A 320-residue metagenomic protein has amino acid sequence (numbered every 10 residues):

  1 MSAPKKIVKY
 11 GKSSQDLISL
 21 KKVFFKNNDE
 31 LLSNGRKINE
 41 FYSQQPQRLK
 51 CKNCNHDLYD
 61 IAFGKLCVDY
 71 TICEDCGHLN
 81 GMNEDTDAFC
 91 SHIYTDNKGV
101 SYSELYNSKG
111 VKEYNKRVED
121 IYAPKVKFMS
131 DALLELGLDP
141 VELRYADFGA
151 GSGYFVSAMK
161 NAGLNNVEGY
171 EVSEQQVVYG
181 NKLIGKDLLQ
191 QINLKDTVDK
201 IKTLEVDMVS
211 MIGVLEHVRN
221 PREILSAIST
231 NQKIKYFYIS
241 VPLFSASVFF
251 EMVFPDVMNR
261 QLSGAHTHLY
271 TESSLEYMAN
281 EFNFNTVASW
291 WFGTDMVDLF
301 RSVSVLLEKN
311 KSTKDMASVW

Functional and structural regions predicted by a protein language model:
S2-L204, M208-I212, R222-A227, P255-R260 (+2 more regions): Conserved N-terminal segment of class I S-adenosyl-L-methionine
Q44-Q45, C67, V218, H268-E272: Short, solvent-exposed loop/helix junctions and linker helices that flank or host conserved functional motifs
M82, I239-S240: Hydrophobic residues in well-ordered beta-strands that form the structural core
G213-H217: A short His-aromatic
V218-R219, Q232-K233: Helix-to-beta-strand junctions that scaffold the AdoMet/dcAdoMet cofactor pocket in Class I SAM-dependent enzymes
K235-F237: Short glycine-centered segments of the SAM/dcSAM-binding site in methyltransferase folds
S240-H268, S273-M278: Short, glycine-/aromatic-enriched active-site segment of Class I SAM-dependent methyltransferases
M278, F282-F284: A structural motif corresponding to the C-terminal end of an alpha-helix and its immediate exit/capping segment
